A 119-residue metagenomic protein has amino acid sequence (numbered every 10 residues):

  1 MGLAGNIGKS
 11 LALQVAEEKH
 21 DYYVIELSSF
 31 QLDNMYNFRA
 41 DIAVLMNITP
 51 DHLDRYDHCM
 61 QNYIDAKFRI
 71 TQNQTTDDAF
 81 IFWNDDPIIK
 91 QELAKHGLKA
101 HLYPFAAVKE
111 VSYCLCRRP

Functional and structural regions predicted by a protein language model:
M1-S10: Short beta-strand-centered segment that lines the nucleotide-binding/catalytic pocket of NTP-utilizing
G5, I25, F82: Active-site flanking residues adjacent to catalytic metal/cofactor-binding acidic residues
S10-L11, Q31: Short acidic active-site motifs
L13-H20, L45-P119: Acidic, Mg2+-coordinating active-site environments of NTP-dependent enzymes
Y22-F30: Switch II (G3) loop of P-loop NTPases
D33-F38: Conserved helix/coil segment N-terminal to the catalytic DExD/H
R39-V44: A short beta-strand element within the Helicase C-terminal
